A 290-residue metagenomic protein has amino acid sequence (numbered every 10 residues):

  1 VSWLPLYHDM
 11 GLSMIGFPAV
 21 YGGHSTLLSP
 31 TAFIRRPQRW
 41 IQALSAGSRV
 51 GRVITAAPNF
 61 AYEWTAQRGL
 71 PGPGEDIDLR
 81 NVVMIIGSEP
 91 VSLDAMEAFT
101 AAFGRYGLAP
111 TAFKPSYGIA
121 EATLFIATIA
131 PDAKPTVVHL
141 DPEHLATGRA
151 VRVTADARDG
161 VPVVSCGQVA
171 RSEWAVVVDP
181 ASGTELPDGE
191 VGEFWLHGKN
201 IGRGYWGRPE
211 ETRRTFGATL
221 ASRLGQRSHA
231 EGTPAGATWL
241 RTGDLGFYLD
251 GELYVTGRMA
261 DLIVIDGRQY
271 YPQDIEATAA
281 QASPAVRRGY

Functional and structural regions predicted by a protein language model:
P5-H8, P30-F33, G51-T55, I85-S92 (+3 more regions): Hydrophobic alpha-helical scaffolding
H8-R52, R68: Conserved AMP-binding/adenylation subdomain of ANL enzymes
M14, R39-A43, F60-T65, D94-A102 (+2 more regions): Alpha-helical scaffold elements adjacent to nucleotide-binding pockets in ATP/GTP-utilizing enzyme cores
G23-T26, G51-T55, V82-M84, A112-K114 (+6 more regions): Beta-sheet entry/capping signal
R52-A56, A66-G160, W174-V176, A181-E185 (+1 more regions): Gly/Ser/Thr-rich phosphate-binding loop
F60, E89, K199-N200: Alpha-helix/helix-capping structural signal
V163-V176, P180-G189, E193-I265, Q269: Conserved ATP-binding/catalytic segment of the ANL
A280-G289: Short secondary-structure junctions
